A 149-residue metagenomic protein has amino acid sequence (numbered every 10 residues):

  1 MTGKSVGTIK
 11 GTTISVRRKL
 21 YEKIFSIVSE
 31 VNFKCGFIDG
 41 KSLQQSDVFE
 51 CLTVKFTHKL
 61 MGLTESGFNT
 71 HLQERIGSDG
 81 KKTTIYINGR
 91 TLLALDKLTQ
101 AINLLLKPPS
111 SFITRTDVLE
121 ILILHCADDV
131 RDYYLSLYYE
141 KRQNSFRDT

Functional and structural regions predicted by a protein language model:
M1-S29, E65-I102, Q143-T149: Short Lys/Arg-rich basic patches
K34-G67, K107-Y139: Short, basic amphipathic alpha-helical segments that act as recognition/interaction helices in nucleic-acid-binding
